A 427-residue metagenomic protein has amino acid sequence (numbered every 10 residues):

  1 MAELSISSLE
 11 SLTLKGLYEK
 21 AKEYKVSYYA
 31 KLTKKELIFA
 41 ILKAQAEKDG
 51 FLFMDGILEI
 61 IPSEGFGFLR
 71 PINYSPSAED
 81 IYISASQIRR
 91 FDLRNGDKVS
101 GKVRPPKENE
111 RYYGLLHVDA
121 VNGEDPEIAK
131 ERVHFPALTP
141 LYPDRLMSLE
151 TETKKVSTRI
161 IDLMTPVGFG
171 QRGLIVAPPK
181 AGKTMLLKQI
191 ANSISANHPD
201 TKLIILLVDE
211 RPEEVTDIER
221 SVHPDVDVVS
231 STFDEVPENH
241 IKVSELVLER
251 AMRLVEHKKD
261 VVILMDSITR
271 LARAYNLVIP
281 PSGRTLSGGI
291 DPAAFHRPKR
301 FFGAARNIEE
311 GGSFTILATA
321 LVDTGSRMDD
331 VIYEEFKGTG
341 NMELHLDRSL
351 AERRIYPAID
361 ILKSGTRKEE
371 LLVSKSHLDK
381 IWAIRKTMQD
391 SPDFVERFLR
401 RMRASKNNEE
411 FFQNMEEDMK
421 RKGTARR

Functional and structural regions predicted by a protein language model:
M1-D49: Basic helix-extension-helix modules of the SAP/HeH family
S5, T13-G16, E64, S195 (+1 more regions): OB-fold/S1-family RNA-binding modules
K35-A129: N-terminal "pre-motor" subdomain/linker immediately upstream of P-loop NTPase catalytic cores
I41-K43, I60-P62, P71-N73, A85 (+14 more regions): Flexible glycine-/small-residue-rich
G50-M54, V156-I160, V247-E249: Phosphate-interacting basic helix/loop segments used at nucleotide- and nucleic-acid interfaces
D55, I83-S86, K102-P105, G114 (+4 more regions): Short beta-alpha junctions and helix-cap segments that line functional grooves
L93, P106-I175: P-loop NTP-binding catalytic core
G173, A181-T184, Q189-R427: P-loop NTPase catalytic core
